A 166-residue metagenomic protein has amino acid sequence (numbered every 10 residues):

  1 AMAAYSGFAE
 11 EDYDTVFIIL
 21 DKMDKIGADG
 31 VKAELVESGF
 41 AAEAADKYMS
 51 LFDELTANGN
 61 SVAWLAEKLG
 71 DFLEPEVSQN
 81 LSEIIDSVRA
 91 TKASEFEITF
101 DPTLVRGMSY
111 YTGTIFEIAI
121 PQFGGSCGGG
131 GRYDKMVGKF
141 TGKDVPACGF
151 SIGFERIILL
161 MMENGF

Functional and structural regions predicted by a protein language model:
A1, Y5-V16, G27-F166: Positively charged, Gly/Ser-enriched RNA/tRNA-binding surfaces
